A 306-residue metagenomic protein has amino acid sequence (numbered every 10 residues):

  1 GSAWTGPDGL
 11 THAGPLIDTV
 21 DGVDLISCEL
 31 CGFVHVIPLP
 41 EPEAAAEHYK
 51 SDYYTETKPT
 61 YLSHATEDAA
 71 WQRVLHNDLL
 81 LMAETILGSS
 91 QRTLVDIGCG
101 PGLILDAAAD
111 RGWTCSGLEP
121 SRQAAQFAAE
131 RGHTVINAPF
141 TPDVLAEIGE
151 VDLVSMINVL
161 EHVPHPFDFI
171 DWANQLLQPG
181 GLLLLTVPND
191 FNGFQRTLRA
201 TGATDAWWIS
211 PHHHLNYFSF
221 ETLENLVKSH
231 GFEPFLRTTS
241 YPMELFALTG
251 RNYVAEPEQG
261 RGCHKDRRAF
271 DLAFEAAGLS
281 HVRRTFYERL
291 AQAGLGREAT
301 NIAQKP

Functional and structural regions predicted by a protein language model:
G1-I157, P166-W172, L236-T239, G260-A276 (+1 more regions): Conserved N-terminal segment of class I S-adenosyl-L-methionine
C115, L183-L185: Hydrophobic/aromatic residues located in beta-strands of well-ordered beta-sheets within soluble catalytic
I157-P164, T186: Short catalytic micro-motifs in class I SAM-dependent methyltransferases
W172, L185-T186: Conserved, well-ordered alpha-helix/loop/beta-strand core segments that scaffold catalytic motifs
L177-L183: Short glycine-dipeptide loop
G180, F191-G193, Y241-M243: Feature marks short, surface-exposed loop/turn motifs that line or immediately flank catalytic pockets and channel
T186-N216, E221-L226, G250-N252: Short, glycine-/aromatic-enriched active-site segment of Class I SAM-dependent methyltransferases
F220-A255: Substrate-binding/catalytic lobe of Class I Rossmann-like enzymes that use SAM or dcSAM, i.e., the mid-to-C-terminal
